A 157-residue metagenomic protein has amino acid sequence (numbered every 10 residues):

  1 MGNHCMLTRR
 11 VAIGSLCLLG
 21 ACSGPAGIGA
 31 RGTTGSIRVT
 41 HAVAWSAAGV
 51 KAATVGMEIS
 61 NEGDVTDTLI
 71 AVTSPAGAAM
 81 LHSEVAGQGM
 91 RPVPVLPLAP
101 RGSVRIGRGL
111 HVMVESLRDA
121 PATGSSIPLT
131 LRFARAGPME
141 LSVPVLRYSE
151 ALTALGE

Functional and structural regions predicted by a protein language model:
M1-G2, I59: Intrinsically disordered, low-complexity peptide-like regions
G2-L19: N-terminal secretory signal peptides and thylakoid transit peptides that target proteins across membranes
S23-A26: Bacterial signal peptide processing site
G29-E157: Compact, glycine-rich, soluble single-domain proteins
